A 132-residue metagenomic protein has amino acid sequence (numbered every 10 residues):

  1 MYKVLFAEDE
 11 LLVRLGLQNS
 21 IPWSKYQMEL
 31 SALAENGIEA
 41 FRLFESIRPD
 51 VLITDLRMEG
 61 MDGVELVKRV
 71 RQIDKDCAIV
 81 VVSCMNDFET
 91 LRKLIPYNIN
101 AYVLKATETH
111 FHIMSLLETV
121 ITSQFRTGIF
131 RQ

Functional and structural regions predicted by a protein language model:
Y2-V13, L17-Q18, L52: Conserved acidic segment of CheY-like receiver
V4, L30-S31, I79: Hydrophobic/aromatic residues located in beta-strands of well-ordered beta-sheets within soluble catalytic
L17, I21-P22, V70: Hydrophobic alpha-helical packing residues
Q18, L33-R42, G63: Helix N-cap/capping motif at the beta->alpha junctions
W23-Q27, I73-K75: Short helix-capping segments at alpha-helix termini
K25-E35, L43, L91: Short hydrophobic/Thr-rich beta-strand motif most characteristic of the beta2 strand and flanking loop of CheY-like
F41, I47-F130: CheY-like receiver
